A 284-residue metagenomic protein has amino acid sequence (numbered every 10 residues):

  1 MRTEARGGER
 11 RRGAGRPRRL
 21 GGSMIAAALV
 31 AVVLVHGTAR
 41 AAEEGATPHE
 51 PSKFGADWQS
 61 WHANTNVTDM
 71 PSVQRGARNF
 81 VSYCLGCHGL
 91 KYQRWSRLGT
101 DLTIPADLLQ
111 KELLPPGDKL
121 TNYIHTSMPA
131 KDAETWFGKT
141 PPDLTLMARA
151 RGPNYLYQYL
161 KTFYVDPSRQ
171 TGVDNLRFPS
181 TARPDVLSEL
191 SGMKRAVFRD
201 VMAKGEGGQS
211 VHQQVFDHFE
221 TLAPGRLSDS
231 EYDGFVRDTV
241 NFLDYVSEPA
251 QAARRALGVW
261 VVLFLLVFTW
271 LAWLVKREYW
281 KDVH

Functional and structural regions predicted by a protein language model:
E4-A26: Bacterial N-terminal signal peptides that target proteins for export
A26-L34: Bacterial N-terminal signal peptides
G37-A41: Sec/Tat signal peptide C-region and signal peptidase I cleavage site
E43-A46, E50-R78, G89-T100, S247-R255: Electrostatic cytochrome c docking/interface patches
F80-K91, T239: The canonical Cys-X-X-Cys-His
T103-G207, F216-Y232: Electron-transfer interface patches adjacent to heme c in soluble/periplasmic c-type cytochromes and di-/multiheme
P224-G258: Short, aromatic-rich amphipathic segments at membrane interfaces that lie adjacent to a transmembrane helix or signal
L257, F268-H284: Juxtamembrane interface at the cytosolic side of transmembrane helices
